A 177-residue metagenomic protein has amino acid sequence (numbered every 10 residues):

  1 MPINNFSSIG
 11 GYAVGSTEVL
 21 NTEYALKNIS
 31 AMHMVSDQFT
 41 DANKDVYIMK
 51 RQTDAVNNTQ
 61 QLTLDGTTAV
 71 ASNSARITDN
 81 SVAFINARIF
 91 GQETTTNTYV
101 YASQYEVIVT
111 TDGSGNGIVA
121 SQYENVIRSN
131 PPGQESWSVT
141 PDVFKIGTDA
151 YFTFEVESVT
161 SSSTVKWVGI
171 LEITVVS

Functional and structural regions predicted by a protein language model:
M1-V56: Intrinsic low-complexity, repeat-rich intrinsically disordered segments enriched in small/flexible residues
S7-S8, Y12-A13, N28, T63 (+2 more regions): Generic detector of intrinsically disordered, low-complexity, polar/charged segments
I9, I118-V119, G169: A broad structural signal for short, well-ordered beta-strand segments within beta-sheet-rich domains
F39-A83, F90-A102, G113-Y123, I127-T164 (+1 more regions): Surface-exposed ligand/attachment interfaces on beta-rich extracellular proteins
Q104-I108: Low-complexity repeat regions of mature extracellularly deployed or surface/particle-associated proteins
S163-L171: Edge beta-strands of jelly-roll/beta-sandwich modules across compartments, strongly enriched in secreted/luminal
E172-V176: Short, low-complexity, Pro/Ser/Thr/Gly-rich segments in the mature regions of secreted, periplasmic
